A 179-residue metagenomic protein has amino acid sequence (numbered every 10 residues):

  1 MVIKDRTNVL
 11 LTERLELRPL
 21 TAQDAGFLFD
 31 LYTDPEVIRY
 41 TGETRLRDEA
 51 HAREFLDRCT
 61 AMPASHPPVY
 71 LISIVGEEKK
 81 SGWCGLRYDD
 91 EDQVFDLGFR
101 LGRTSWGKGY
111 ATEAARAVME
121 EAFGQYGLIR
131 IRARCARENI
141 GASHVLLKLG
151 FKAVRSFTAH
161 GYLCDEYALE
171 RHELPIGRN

Functional and structural regions predicted by a protein language model:
M1-R39, D57, V69-N179: Acyl-donor (CoA/ACP) binding surface of acyl/acetyltransferases
E36-R58: Conserved GNAT-fold acetyl-CoA-binding loop/helix
A61-H66: Short loop/turn motifs at secondary-structure junctions and domain boundaries
